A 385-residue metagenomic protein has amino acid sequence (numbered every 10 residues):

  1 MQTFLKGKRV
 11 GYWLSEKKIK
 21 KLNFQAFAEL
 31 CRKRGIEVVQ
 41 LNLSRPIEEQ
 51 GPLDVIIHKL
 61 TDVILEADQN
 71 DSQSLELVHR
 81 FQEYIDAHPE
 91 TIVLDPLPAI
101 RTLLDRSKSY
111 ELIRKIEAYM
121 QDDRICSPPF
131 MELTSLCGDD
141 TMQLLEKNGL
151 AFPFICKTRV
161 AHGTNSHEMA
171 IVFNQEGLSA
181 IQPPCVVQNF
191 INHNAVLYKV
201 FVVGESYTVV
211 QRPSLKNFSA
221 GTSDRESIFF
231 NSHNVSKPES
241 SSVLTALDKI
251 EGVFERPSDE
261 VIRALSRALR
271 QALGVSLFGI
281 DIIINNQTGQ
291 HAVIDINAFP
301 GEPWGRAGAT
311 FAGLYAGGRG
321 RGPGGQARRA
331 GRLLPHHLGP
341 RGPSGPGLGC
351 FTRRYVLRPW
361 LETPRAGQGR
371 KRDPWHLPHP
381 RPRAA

Functional and structural regions predicted by a protein language model:
M1-K21, Q25, Q50-L53, L60-I64 (+8 more regions): Active-site nucleotide/adenylate-binding loops and adjacent lid/helix of ATP-dependent enzymes
C31-G51: A short, well-structured beta->alpha microelement
R32-I36, M120-C126, A272-S276: Short secondary-structure junctions
Q40-L41, D95, G279: A structural preference for short, hydrophobic beta-strand core positions in alpha/beta folds
H58, C156, Q188, I280 (+2 more regions): Active-site flanking residues adjacent to catalytic metal/cofactor-binding acidic residues
E255-D259, S266-W304, P378-R381: Conserved metal-phosphate-binding beta-hairpin within the catalytic cores of diverse ATP-dependent phosphoryl-transfer
W304-T310: A short acidic/glycine-rich loop-to-helix N-cap element
